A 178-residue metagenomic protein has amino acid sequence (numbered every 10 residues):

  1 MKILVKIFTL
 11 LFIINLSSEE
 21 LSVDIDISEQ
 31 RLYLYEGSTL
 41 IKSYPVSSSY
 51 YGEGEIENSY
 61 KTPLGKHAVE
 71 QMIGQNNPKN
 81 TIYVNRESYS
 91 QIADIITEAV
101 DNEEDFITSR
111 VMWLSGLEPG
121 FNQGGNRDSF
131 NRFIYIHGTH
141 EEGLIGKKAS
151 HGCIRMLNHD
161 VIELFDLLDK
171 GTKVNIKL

Functional and structural regions predicted by a protein language model:
L4-S18: Hydrophobic h-region of N-terminal signal peptides that target proteins for export in Gram-negative bacteria
S18-E20, I27-E29, I41, T62-K66 (+3 more regions): Extracytoplasmic
E20-L21, I27-S28, P45-K61, Q91-A99 (+1 more regions): N-terminal post-signal-peptidase region of extra-cytosolic proteins
S22-D24, R31-Y33, P45, A68-E70 (+3 more regions): Soluble periplasmic/extracytoplasmic beta-strand elements of cell-envelope proteins
S28-Q30, G37-T39, S49-Y51, M72-Q75 (+3 more regions): Solvent-exposed coil/turn segments that connect beta secondary-structure elements in extracytoplasmic/periplasmic
I41-K79: Electropositive
Y60, N77-L178: Exported/periplasmic cell-wall-interacting domains
